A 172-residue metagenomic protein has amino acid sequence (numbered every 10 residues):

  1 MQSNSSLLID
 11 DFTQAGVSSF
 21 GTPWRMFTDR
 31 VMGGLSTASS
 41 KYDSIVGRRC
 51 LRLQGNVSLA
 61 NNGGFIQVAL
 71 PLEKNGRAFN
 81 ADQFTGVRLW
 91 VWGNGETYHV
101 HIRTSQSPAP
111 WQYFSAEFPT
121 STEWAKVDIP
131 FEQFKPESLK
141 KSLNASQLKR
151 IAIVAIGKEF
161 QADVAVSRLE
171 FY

Functional and structural regions predicted by a protein language model:
M1-Y172: Beta-rich carbohydrate-recognition modules and glycan-binding surfaces
